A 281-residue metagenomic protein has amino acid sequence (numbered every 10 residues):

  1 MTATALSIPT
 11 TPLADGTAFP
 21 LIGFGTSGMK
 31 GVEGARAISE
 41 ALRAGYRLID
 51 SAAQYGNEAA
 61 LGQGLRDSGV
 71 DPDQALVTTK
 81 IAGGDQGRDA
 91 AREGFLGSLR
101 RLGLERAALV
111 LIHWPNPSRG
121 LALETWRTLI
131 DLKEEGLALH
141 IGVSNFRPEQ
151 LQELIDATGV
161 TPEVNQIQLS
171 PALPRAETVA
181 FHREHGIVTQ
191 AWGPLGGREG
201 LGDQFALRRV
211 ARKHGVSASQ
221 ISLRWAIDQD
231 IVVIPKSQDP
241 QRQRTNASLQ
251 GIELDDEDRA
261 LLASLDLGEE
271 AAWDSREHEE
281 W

Functional and structural regions predicted by a protein language model:
M1-A75, T128, L261, L267 (+2 more regions): N-terminal binding-site loop/beta-alpha segment at the start of enzyme catalytic domains that lines or forms
A3-T11, A59, L65-R66, G94-G97 (+2 more regions): Alpha-helical scaffolding within the catalytic cores of extracellular/periplasmic polymer-degrading hydrolases
L13-A14, G62-P72, L96-E105, I155-T158 (+1 more regions): Acidic (Asp/Glu)-rich catalytic clusters
M29-V32, S51-A60, G84-D89, P117-G120 (+2 more regions): Acidic-and-aromatic substrate-binding clefts and catalytic sites of carbohydrate-active enzymes
K30-A41, G87-L102, L151: Short, acidic/polar
Y46, L104-A107, A138, P162: A structural motif
G84-L102, A108-T125: Glycine/small-residue-rich loop that forms an oxyanion/phosphate-binding "nest" at active or ligand-binding sites
P115-W281: Beta/alpha (TIM)-barrel catalytic core signal, keyed to glycine-rich beta->alpha loops juxtaposed to Asp/Glu that bind
